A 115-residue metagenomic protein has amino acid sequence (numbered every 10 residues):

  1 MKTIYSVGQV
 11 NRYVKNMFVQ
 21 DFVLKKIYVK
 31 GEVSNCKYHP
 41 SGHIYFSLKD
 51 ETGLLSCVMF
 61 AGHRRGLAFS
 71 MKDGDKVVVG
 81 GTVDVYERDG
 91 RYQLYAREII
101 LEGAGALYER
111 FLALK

Functional and structural regions predicted by a protein language model:
M1-K115: Acidic, two-metal ion nucleic-acid-processing modules in DNA metabolism proteins
